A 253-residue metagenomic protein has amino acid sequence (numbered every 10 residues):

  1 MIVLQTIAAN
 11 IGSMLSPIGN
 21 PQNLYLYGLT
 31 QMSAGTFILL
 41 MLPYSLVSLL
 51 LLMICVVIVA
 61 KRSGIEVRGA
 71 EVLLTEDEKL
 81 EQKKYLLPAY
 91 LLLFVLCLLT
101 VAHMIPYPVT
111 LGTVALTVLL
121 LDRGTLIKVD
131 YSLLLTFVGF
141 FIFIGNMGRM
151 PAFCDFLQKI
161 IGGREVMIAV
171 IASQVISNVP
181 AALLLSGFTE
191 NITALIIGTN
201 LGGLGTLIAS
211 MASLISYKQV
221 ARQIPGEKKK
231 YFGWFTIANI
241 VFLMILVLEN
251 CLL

Functional and structural regions predicted by a protein language model:
M1-G12, G162-I171, A182, S186-L207 (+1 more regions): Alpha-helical transmembrane segments of multi-pass membrane proteins
M1-I11, P17-M41: Membrane-interface helix-loop-helix junctions at boundaries between adjacent transmembrane segments
L4-S16, L74-E81, L134-G148, E165-A172 (+1 more regions): Small-residue-rich segments of transmembrane alpha-helices in multi-pass membrane proteins, especially helix faces
A9, V47-V57, A89-A102, T113-L121 (+2 more regions): Hydrophobic core segments of alpha-helical transmembrane domains in multi-pass membrane transport and ion-translocation
L26-F37, G163, F188-L195, Y217-K230: Juxtamembrane helix-boundary/capping and inter-helix hinge elements in multi-pass membrane proteins
G35-E81, L214-L253: Juxtamembrane and boundary regions of transmembrane helices in multi-pass small-molecule transporters and channels
L73-L86, L99-P108: Short, amphipathic, aromatic/basic-enriched membrane-interface segments that mark the entry/exit of transmembrane
L92-E190: Transmembrane helical segments that form the transport core of multi-pass membrane transport proteins
